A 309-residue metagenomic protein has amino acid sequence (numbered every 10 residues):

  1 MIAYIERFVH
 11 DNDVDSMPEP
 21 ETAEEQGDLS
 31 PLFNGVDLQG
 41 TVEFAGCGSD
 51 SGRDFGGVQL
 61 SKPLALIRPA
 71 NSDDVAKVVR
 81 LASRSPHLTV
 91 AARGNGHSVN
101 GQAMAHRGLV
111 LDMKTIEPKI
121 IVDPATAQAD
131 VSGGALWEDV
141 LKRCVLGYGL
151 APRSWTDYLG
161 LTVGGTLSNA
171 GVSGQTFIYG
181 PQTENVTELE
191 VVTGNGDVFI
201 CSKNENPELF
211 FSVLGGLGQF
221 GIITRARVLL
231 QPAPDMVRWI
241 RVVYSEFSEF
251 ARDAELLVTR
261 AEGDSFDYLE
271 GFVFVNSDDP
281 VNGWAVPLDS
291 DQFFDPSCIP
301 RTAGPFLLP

Functional and structural regions predicted by a protein language model:
I2-G57, S61, N100, A105 (+2 more regions): Cofactor-binding catalytic cores of oxidoreductases
E6-F8, S168, T187-P309: C-terminal substrate-binding/cap subdomain adjacent to the FAD-binding core in PCMH-type and related FAD-linked
G46-S49, F55-T156, N169-Q175: Glycine-rich N-terminal segment of FAD-binding domains in flavoprotein oxidoreductases, spanning the beta-loop-helix
P124, T162, T193: Short, acidic, Ser/Thr-enriched surface-loop or helix-capping motifs
T156-T162: Active-site nucleophile and cofactor-binding loops and adjacent substrate-binding regions of central metabolic enzymes
Q175-Y179, L209-S212: Catalytic micro-motifs at enzyme active sites that drive phosphoryl/nucleotidyl and oxygen chemistry
G180-E184: Short loop/turn motifs at secondary-structure junctions and domain boundaries
